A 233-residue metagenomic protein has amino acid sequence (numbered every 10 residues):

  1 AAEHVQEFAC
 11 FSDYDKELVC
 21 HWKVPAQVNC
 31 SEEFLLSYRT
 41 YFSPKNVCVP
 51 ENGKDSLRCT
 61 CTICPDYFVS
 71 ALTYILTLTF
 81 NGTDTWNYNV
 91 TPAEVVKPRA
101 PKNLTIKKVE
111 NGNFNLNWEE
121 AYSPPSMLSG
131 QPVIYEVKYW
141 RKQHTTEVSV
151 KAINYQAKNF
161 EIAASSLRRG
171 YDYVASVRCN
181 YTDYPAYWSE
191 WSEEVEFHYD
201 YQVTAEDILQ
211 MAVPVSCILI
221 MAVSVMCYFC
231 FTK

Functional and structural regions predicted by a protein language model:
A1, K54-P92, E161-Y187: Beta-strand-rich modules
A1-A26, T83-S129, R169, A186-K233: Pro/Thr/Ser/Gly-rich low-complexity, intrinsically disordered linker/stalk tracts
A2-E7, E33, R39-D55: A surface-exposed loop-and-adjacent beta-strand signature within N-terminal beta-sandwich domains that mediate ligand
F8, V28, N46, L57-T62: Extracellular secreted precursors and ectodomains with disulfide-bonded cysteine-rich loops/domains
H21-P25, F34-R39, L72-G82, N115-S123 (+2 more regions): Structural signature of extracellular immunoglobulin-like
C48-C59, S149-N159: Short beta-strand segments within Ig-like beta-sandwich modules, predominantly Fibronectin type-III
T60-T62, R99-A100, E120-S123, K158-I162: Short interface patches used for recognition in eukaryotic signaling and trafficking proteins
N111-N113, I134-I208: Extracellular juxtamembrane "stalk/ectodomain stem" immediately N-terminal to a transmembrane helix in metazoan
